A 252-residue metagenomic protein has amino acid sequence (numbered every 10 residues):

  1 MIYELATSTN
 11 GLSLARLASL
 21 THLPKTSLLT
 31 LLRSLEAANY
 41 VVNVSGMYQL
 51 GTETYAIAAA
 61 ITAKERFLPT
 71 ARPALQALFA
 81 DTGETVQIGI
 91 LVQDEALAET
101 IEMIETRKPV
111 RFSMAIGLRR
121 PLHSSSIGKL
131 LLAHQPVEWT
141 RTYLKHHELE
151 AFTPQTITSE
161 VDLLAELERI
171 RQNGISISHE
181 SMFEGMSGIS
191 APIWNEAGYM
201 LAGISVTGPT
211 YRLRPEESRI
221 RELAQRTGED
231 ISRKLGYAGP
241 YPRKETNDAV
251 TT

Functional and structural regions predicted by a protein language model:
M1-K64, L68, E229-Y237: N-terminal helix-turn-helix
E4, T70-D81, N173, D230 (+1 more regions): Amphipathic alpha-helical regulatory segments at dimerization interfaces that relay allosteric signals between sensory
Y40-N43, I88, I193: A structural signal for short hydrophobic beta-strand segments in well-ordered beta-sheet cores
Q49-H146: Amphipathic alpha-helical effector-binding/dimerization core of metabolite-sensing transcriptional regulators
G128, L132, P136, Q225-S232 (+1 more regions): Short amphipathic alpha-helical signal-transduction/dimerization elements
E148, G228-T252: Cysteine/selenocysteine-centered motifs that mediate thiol-based redox chemistry or coordinate metal-sulfur cofactors
Q155-D230, T246-N247: Extended hydrophobic
